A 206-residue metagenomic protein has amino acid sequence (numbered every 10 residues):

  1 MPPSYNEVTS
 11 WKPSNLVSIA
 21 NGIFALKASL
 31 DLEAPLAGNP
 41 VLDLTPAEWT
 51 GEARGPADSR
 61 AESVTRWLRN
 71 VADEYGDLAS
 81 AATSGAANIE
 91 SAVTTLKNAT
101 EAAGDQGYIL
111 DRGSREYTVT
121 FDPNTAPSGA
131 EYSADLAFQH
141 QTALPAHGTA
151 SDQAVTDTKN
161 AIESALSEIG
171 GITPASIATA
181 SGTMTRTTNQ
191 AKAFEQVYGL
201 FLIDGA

Functional and structural regions predicted by a protein language model:
M1-A178, G182-A193, L202: N-terminal secretion-targeting helices of virulence/extracellular proteins, encompassing both classical Sec signal
V197-A206: Membrane-active amphipathic alpha-helices enriched in small hydrophobic residues
